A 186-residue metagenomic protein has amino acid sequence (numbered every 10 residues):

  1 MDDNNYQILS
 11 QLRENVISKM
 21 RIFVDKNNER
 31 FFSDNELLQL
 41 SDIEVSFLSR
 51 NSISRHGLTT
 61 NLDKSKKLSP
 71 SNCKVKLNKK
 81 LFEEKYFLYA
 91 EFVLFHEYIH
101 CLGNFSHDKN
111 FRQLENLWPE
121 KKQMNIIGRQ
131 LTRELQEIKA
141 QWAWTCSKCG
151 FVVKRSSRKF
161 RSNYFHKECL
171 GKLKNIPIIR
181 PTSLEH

Functional and structural regions predicted by a protein language model:
Y6-E84, L88, F105-H186: Metalloprotease/metallohydrolase-associated module, dominated by Zn2+-dependent proteases
F92-N104: Active-site recognition of the HExxH zinc-binding catalytic motif
